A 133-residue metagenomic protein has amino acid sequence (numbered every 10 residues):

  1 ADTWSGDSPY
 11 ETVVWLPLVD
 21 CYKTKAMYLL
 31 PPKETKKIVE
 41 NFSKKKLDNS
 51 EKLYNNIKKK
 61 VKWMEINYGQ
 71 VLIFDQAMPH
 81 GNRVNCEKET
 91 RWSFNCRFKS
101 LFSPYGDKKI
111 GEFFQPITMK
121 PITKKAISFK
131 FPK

Functional and structural regions predicted by a protein language model:
A1-E65: Catalytic core of non-heme Fe(II) oxygenases with the double-stranded beta-helix
A1-T3, Q76-A77, G81: Conserved short histidine dyad/triad with adjacent acidic residue
T12, Q70, W92: Residue-level detector of short, conserved catalytic/binding motifs and their immediate flanks
P31, Q76, F98: Active-site proximal loops enriched in glycine and acidic residues that flank catalytic Cys/His/Asp and coordinate
I66-P79: Conserved metal-binding segment of the jelly-roll/cupin
P79, R83-K133: Non-heme Fe(II)/2-oxoglutarate
